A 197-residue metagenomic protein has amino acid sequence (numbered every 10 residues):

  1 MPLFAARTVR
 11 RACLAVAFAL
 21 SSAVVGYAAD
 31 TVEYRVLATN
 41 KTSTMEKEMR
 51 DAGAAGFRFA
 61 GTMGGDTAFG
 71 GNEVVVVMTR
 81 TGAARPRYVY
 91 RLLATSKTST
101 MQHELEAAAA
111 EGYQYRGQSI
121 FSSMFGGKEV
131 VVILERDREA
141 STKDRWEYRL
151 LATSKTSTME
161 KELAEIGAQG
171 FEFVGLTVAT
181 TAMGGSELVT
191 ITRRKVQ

Functional and structural regions predicted by a protein language model:
P2-L14: Bacterial N-terminal signal peptides that target proteins for export
A12-A23: Bacterial N-terminal signal peptides
V24-Q197: Terminus-proximal functional modules
